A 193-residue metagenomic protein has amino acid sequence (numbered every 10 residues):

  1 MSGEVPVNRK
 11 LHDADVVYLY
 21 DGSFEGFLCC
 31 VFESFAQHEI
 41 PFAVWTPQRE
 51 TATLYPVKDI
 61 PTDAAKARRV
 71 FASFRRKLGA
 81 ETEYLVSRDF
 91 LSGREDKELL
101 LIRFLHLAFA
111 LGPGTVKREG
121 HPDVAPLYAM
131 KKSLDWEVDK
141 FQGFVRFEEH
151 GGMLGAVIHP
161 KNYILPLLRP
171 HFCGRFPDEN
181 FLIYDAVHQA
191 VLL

Functional and structural regions predicted by a protein language model:
S2-D63: N-terminal ordered "arm"
V5-V7, V16-V17, V31, V44 (+10 more regions): Extended aliphatic helical segments
D15-V17, L101, D178: Generic intrinsically disordered, low-complexity segments enriched for polar/acidic and small residues
Y18-Y20, Y55, Y84, Y128 (+2 more regions): Sequence-level detector for tyrosine residue identity
G26-Q37, R103-A110, P170-G174: Short, hydrophobic/amphipathic alpha-helical patches that form generic packing surfaces within helical domains
W45-K140: Charged, alpha-helical interface segments at or near domain boundaries
G114-L193: Internal, well-folded beta-alpha domain core
